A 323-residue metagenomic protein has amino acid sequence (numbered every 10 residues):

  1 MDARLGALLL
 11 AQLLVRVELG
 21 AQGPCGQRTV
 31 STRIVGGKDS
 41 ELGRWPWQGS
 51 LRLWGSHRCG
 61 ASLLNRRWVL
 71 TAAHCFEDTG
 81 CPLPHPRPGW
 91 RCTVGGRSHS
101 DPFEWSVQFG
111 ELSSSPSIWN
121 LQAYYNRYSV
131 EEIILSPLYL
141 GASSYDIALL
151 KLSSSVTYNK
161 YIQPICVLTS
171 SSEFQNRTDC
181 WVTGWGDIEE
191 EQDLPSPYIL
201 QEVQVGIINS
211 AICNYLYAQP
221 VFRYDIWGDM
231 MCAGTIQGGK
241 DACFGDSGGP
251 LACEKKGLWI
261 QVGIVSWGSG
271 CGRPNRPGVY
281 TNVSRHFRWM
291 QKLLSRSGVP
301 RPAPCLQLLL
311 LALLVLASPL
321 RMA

Functional and structural regions predicted by a protein language model:
D2-S247, A252-A323: Extracellular "complement/coagulation-type" protease architecture
